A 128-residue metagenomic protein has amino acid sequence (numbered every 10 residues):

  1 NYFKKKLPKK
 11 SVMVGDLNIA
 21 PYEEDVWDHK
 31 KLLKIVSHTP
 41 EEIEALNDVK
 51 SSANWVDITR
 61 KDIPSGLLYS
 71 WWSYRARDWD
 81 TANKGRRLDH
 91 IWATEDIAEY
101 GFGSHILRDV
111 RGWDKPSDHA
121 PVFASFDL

Functional and structural regions predicted by a protein language model:
N1-P8: A long, amphipathic alpha-helix that forms part of the scaffold/cap immediately adjacent to metal-dependent active
K9-E23, W27: Acidic/histidine-rich, metal-coordinating catalytic segments
Y22-L128: Metal-dependent phosphoester-hydrolase catalytic domains
